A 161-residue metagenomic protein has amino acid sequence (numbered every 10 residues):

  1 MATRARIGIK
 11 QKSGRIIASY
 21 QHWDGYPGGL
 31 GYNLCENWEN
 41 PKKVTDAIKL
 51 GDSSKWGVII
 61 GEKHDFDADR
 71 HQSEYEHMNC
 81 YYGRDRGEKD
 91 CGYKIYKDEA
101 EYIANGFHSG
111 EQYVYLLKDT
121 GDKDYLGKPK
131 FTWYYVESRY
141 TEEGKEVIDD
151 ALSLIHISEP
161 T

Functional and structural regions predicted by a protein language model:
M1-Y26, L30: Short, extreme N-terminal segment that most often corresponds to the first beta-strand
Q11, T120, D124: Acidic surface patches and DE-rich sequence motifs
Q21-P27, G121, R139-E142: A short, sequence-level motif marking secondary-structure junctions
Y26, L30-F66: Compact, glycine/acidic-enriched structural inserts
P27-L34, E143-A151: A short, polar/proline- and glycine-enriched secondary-structure boundary/capping micro-motif
Q72-Q112: Extended, Lys/Arg-enriched charged tracts that mediate electrostatic binding to polyanionic substrates
A100, F131-Y135, E146: Tryptophan-centered short beta-strand motifs
I155-T161: Residue-level detector of conserved catalytic or cofactor/ligand-binding positions in enzyme active sites
